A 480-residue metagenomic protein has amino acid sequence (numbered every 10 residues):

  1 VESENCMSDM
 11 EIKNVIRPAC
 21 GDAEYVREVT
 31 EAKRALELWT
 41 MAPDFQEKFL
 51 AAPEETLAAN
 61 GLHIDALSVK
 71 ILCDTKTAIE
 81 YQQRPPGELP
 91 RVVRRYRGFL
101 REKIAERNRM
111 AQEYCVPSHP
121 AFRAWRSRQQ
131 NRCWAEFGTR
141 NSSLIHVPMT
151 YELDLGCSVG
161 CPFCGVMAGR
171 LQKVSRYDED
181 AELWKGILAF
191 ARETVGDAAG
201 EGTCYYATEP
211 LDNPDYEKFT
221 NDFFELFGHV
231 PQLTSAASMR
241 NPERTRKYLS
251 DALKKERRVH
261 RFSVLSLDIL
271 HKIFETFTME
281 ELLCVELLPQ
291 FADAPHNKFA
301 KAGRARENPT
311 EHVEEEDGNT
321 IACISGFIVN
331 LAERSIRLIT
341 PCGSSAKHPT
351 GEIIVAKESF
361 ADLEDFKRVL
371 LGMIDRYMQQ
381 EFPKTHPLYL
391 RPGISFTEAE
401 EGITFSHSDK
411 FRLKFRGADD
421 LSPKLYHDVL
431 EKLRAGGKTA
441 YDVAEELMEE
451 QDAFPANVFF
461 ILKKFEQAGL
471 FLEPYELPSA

Functional and structural regions predicted by a protein language model:
V1-G87: Intrinsically disordered, low-structural-confidence terminal and linker regions
S3, D419-A480: Long, charge-rich, low-complexity alpha-helical segments
E4-T40, A356-K432, E473-A480: Acidic, low-complexity/disordered tracts enriched in E/D and polar residues
F49, C161-C164: Cysteine-centered loop/knuckle micro-motif
K76-T150, L470-A480: N-terminal [4Fe-4S]-dependent radical SAM core
T150-L155, G165-L282, L288: Conserved glycine-rich "GG(E/T)P / GGGxP" loop and the immediately following alpha-helix in the radical SAM core
G156, G160: The −1 position to Zn-ligating cysteines in a subset of zinc-ribbon hairpins
V230-Q232, Y248-V355: Conserved C-terminal portion of the radical SAM core fold that forms the substrate/S-adenosylmethionine-binding
